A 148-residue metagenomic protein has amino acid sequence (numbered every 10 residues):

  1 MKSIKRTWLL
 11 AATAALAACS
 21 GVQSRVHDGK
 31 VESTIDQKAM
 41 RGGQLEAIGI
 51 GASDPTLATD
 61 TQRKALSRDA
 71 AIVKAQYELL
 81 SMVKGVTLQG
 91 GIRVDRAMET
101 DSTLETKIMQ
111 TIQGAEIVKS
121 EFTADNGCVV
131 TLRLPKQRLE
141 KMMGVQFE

Functional and structural regions predicted by a protein language model:
M1-A17: Sec-dependent bacterial lipoprotein signal peptides
C19-E148: Domain-level marker for long, solvent-exposed, non-transmembrane regions
